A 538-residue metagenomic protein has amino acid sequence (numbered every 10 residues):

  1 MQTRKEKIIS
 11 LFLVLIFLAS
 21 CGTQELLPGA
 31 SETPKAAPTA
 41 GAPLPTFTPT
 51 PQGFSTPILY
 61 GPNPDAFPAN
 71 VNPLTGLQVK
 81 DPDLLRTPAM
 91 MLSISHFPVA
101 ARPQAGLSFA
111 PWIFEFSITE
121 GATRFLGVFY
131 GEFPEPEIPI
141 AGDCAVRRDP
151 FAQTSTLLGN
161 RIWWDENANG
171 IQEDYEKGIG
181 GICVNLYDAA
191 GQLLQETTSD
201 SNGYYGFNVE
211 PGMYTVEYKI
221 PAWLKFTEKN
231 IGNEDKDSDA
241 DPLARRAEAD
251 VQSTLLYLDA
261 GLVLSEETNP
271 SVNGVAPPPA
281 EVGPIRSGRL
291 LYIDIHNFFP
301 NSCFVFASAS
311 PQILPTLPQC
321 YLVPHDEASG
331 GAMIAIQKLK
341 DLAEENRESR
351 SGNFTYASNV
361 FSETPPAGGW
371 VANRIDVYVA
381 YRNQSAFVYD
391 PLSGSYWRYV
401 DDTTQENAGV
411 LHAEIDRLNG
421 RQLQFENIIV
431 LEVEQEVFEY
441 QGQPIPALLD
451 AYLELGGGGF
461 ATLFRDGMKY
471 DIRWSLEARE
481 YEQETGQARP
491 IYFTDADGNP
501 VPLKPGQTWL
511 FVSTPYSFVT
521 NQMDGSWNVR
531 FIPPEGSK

Functional and structural regions predicted by a protein language model:
Q2-I9: Bacterial N-terminal signal peptides that target proteins for export
A19-S20: C-terminal motif of bacterial Sec signal peptides marking the signal peptidase cleavage site
E25-F47: Short, low-complexity, disordered segments immediately C-terminal to signal peptides in bacterial exported proteins
G53-F114, T119-T154, S265-K538: A surface/extracellular/periplasmic glyco- and lipid-processing/surface-interacting theme
T154-I171, C183, D259: A short, Gly/Thr-enriched small/hydrophobic beta-strand-prone motif that recurs across taxa
E166-G180, D188-Y204, N208: Short, acidic Ser/Thr/Gly-rich low-complexity loop/linker segments typical of extracellular and cell-surface proteins
E210, I220-E266: Structured interaction patches on ligand/partner-binding surfaces of diverse proteins
Y214-V216: A short tyrosine-centered beta-strand micro-motif
